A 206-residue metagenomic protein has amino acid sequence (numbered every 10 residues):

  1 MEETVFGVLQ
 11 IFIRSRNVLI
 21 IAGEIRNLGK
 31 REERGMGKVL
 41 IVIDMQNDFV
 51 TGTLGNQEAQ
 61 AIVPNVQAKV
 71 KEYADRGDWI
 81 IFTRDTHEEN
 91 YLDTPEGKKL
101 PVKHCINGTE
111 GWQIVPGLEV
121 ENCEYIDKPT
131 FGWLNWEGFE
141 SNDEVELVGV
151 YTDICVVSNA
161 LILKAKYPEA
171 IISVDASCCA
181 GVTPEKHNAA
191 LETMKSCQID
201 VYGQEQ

Functional and structural regions predicted by a protein language model:
R14-G35: Short, Lys/Arg-enriched N-terminal segments with co-localized hydrophobic residues within the first ~10-30 amino acids
R31-Y125, I171-S173, V182, A189-K195 (+1 more regions): Active-site acidic carboxylates
K69-V70, V157-A165: Histidine-anchored nucleotide/phosphate-binding helix
D85, F131, S177-C179: Active-site beta-loop-alpha junctions enriched in small/polar residues
G108-V156: Internal catalytic-core helix/loop-beta-alpha segment that presents or stabilizes conserved functional determinants
G149-S158, Y167, S173-P184: Phosphate/ribose-phosphate-bearing ligand recognition and processing surfaces, centered on ADP-ribose/NAD(+/P+) systems
